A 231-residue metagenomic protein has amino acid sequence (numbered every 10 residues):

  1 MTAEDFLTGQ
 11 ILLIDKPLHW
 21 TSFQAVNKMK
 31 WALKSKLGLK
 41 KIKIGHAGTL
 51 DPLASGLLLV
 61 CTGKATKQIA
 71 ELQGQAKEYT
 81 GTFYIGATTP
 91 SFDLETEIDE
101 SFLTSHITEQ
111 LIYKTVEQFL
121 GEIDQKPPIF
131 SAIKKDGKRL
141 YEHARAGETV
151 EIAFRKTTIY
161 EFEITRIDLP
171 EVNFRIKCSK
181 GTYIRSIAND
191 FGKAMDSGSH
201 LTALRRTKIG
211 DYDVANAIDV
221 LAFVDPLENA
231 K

Functional and structural regions predicted by a protein language model:
M1-K231: Catalytic/RNA-binding core of pseudouridine synthases
